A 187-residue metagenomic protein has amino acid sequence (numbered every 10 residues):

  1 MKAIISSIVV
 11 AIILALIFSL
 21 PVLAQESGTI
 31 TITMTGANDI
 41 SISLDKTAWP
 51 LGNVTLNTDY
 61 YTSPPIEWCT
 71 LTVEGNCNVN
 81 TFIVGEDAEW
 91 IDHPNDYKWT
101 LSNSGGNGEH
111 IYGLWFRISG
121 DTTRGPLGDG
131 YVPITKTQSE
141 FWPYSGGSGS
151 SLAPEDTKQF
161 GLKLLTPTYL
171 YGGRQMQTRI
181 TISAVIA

Functional and structural regions predicted by a protein language model:
M1-E26: Sec-dependent, cleavable N-terminal signal peptides
S19-E74, P94-Y97, S102-G108, Y112 (+3 more regions): Short, polar/proline-rich extracytoplasmic segments that appear immediately after membrane translocation
S41, N78-P154: Surface-exposed binding patches on compact interaction domains or structured appendages
K158-L162: Short strand-edge motifs at loop-to-beta-strand transitions and within beta-strands of extracellular beta-rich domains
K163-P167: Short histidine
